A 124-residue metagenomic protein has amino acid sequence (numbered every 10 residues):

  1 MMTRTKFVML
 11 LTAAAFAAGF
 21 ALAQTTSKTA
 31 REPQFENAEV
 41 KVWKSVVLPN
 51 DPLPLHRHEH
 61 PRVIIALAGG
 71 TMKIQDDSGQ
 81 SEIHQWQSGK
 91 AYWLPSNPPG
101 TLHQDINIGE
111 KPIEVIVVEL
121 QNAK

Functional and structural regions predicted by a protein language model:
M1-L11: Bacterial N-terminal signal peptides that target proteins for export
M9-G19: Bacterial N-terminal signal peptides
A21-A23: Boundary at the C-terminal end of the N-terminal hydrophobic targeting segment
T29-P54, E59-I64, V115-V118: A short glycine-rich, His/Asp/Glu-containing loop-to-beta-strand
E36-E39, G79-N97: Short acidic-glycine-tyrosine-enriched beta hairpin
N50-P54, K90-D105: Histidine-centered metal-chelating micro-motifs
H58-S78: Glycine- and acidic-residue-biased ligand/ion/polar-headgroup-sensing regions
P98-Q121: Ligand-binding loop in jelly-roll beta-barrel domains
